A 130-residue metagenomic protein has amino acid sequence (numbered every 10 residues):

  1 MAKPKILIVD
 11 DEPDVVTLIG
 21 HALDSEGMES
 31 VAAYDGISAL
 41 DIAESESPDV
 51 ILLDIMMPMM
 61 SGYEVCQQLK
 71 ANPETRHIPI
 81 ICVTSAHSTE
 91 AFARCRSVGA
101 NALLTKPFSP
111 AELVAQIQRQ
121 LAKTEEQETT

Functional and structural regions predicted by a protein language model:
T17-S25: Charged docking surfaces used in two-component/phosphorelay signaling
G27-Y34, I42: Short hydrophobic/Thr-rich beta-strand motif most characteristic of the beta2 strand and flanking loop of CheY-like
E46-L52: Active-site beta3 strand of CheY-like receiver
M57: Receiver (REC) domain active-site loop signature in two-component systems and cognate sites in sensor histidine kinases
F108-I117: C-terminal output helix
